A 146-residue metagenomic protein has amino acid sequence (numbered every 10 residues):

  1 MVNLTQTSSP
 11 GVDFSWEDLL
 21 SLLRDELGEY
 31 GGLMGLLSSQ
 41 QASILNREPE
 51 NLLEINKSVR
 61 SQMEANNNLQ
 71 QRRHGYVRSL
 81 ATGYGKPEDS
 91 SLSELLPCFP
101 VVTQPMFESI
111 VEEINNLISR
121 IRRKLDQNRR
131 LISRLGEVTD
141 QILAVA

Functional and structural regions predicted by a protein language model:
V2-A42, P49, L53-A146: C-terminal-biased regions
